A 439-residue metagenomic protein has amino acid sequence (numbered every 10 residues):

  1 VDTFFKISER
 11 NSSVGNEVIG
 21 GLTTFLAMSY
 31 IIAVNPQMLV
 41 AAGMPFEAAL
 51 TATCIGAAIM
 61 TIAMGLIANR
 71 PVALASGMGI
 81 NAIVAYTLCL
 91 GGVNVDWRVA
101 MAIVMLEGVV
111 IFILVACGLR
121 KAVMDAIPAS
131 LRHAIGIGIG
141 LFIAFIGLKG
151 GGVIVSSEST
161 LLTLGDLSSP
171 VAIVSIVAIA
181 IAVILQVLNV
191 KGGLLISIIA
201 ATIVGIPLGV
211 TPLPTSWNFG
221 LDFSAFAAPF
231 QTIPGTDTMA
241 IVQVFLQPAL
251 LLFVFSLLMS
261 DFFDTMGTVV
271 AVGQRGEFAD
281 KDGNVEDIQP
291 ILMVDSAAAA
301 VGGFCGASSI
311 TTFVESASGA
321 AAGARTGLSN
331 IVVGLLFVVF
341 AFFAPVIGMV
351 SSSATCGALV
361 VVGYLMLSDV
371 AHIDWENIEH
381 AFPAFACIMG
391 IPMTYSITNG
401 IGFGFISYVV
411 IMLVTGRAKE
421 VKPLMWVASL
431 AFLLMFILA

Functional and structural regions predicted by a protein language model:
V1-A48, L162-L164, I196-Q289, L433-L434: Helix-loop-helix hairpins and the membrane-proximal interhelical loops of multi-pass alpha-helical transport proteins
D2-N35, G56, G77-I139, V272-V370: Helix-loop-helix junctions within the multi-pass membrane cores of secondary transporters/permeases
V18, M38, V123, G192 (+3 more regions): Residue-level signature of catalytic and energy-coupling elements of molecular machines, predominantly ATP/GTP-dependent
A42-I62: Loop-to-helix transition at the N-terminal end of transmembrane alpha-helices
T51, A102-M105, F255, M293 (+1 more regions): Internal alpha-helical transmembrane segments of multi-pass membrane proteins, especially GPCRs
M60-V72, V183-N189, S256-D264, D295-C305 (+3 more regions): Transmembrane alpha-helix interface/packing and boundary motifs in multi-pass membrane proteins, characterized by
V93-P207, T211, I331-A439: Membrane-embedded alpha-helical modules
